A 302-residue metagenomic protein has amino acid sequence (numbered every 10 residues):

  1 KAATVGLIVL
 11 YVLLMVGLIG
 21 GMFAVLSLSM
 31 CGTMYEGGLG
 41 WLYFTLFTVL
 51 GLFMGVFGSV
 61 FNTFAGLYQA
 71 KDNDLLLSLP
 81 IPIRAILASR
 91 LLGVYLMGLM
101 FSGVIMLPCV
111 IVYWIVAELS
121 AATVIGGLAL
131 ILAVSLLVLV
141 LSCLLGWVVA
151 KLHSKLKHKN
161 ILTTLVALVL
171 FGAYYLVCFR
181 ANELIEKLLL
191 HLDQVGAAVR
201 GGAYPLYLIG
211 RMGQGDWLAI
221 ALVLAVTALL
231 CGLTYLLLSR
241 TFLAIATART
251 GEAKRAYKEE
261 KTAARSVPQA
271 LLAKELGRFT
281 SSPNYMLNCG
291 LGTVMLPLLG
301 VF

Functional and structural regions predicted by a protein language model:
K1-N73, I83-F302: Hydrophobic alpha-helical transmembrane segments of membrane proteins
